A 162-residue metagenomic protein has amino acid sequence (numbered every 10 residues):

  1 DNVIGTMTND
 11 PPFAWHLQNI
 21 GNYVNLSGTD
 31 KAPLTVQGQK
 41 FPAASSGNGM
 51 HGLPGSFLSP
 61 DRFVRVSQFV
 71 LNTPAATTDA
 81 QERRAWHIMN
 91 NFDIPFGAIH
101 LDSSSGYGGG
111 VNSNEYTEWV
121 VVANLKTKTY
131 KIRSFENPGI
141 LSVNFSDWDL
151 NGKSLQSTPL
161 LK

Functional and structural regions predicted by a protein language model:
V3, T8-K162: C-terminus-biased signal that marks the final domain/tail of proteins
